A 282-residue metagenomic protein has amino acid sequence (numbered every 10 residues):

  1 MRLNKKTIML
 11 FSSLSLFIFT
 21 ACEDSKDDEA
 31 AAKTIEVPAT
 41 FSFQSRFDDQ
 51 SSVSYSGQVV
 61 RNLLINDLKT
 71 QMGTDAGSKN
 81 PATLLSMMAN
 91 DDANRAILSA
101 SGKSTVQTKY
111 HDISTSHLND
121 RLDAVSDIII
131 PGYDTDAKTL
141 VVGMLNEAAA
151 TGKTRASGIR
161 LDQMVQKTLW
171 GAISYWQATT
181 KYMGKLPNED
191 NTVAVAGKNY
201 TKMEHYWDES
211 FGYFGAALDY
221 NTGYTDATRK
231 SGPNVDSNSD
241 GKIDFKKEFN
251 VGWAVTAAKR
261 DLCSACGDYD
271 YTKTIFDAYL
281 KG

Functional and structural regions predicted by a protein language model:
M1-M9: Bacterial N-terminal signal peptides that target proteins for export
L10-L16: Hydrophobic helical h-region of N-terminal Sec-dependent signal peptides in bacterial secretory/periplasmic proteins
I18-A21: C-terminal motif of bacterial Sec signal peptides marking the signal peptidase cleavage site
E23-K26: Bacterial signal peptide processing site
D28-G282: Mature extracytoplasmic or organellar-lumen-exposed domains after removal of signal/transit peptides
